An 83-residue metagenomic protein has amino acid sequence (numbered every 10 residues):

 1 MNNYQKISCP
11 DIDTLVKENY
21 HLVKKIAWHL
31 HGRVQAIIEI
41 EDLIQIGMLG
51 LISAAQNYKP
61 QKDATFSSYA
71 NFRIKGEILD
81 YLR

Functional and structural regions predicted by a protein language model:
M1-R83: Alpha-helical promoter-recognition and RNA polymerase-docking modules of transcription initiation factors, dominated by
